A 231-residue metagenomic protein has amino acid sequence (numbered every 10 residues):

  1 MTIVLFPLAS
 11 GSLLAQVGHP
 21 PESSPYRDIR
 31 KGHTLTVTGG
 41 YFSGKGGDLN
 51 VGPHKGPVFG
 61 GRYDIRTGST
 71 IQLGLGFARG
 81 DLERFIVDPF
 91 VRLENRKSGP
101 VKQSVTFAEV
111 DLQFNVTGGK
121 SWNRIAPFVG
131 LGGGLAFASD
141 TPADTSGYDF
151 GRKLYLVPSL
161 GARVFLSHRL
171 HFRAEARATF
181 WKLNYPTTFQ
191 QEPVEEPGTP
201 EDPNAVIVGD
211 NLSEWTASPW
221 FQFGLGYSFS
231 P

Functional and structural regions predicted by a protein language model:
M1-S12: Bacterial N-terminal signal peptides
A15-R66, A138-D140, P203, S213-P231: Short glycine/proline- and aromatic-enriched beta-strand/turn motifs that initiate or cap beta-hairpins
P25-R27, G47-V51, Y63, R96-P100 (+4 more regions): Outer-membrane beta-barrel proteins
G39-Y41, F77-R79, A176: A mature extracytoplasmic/lumenal domain signature
P53-G56, P89-R96, T145-G151, F189-G198: Flexible, surface-exposed loop regions and adjacent strand-edge segments of Gram-negative outer-membrane beta-barrel
R62-G147, K153, L166, S218-P231: Gram-negative (and chloroplast) outer-membrane scaffold detector with strong preference for beta-barrel transmembrane
I86, S167-P231: Predominantly the C-terminal beta-signal and adjacent terminal strand-loop region of outer-membrane beta-barrel
L154-R163: Transmembrane beta-barrel strand/turn architecture of Gram-negative outer membrane proteins
